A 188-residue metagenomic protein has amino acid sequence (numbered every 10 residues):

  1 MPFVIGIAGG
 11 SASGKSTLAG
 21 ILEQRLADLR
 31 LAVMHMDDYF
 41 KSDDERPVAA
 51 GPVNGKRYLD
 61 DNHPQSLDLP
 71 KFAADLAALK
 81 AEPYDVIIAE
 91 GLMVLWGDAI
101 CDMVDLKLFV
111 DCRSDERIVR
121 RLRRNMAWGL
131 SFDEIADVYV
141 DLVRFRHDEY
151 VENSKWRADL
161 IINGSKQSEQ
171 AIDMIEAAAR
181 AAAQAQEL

Functional and structural regions predicted by a protein language model:
S11: The conserved Walker
K15: Conserved lysine of the Walker
L18: Hydrophobic positions on the alpha1 helix immediately C-terminal to the Walker A/P-loop
Q24-V33: Post-Walker A helix-loop "phosphate-sensing" segment adjacent to the P-loop in P-loop NTPases
A32, F40-V86: Conserved nucleotide-sensing/catalytic segment adjacent to the nucleotide-binding pocket in NTP-handling enzymes
E82-Y84, R123-A127, D148-L188: NTP-dependent small-molecule kinase module
A89-W128: ATP-dependent NMP and nucleoside kinases share a basic, alpha-helical "lid"
